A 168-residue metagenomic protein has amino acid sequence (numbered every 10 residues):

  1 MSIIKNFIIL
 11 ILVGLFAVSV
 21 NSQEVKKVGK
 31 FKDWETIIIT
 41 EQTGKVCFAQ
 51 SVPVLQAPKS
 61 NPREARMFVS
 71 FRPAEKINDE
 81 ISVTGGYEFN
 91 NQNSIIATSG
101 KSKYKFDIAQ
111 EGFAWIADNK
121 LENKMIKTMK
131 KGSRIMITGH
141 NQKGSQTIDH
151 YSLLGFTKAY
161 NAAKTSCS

Functional and structural regions predicted by a protein language model:
M1-F7: Positively charged n-region of N-terminal signal peptides that target proteins for export
S2, S19-S22: Short, low-complexity disordered leader/linker segments with a strong preference for bacterial N-terminal type II
F7-A17: Bacterial N-terminal signal peptides
S22-S168: A generic "folded-domain core" signal
